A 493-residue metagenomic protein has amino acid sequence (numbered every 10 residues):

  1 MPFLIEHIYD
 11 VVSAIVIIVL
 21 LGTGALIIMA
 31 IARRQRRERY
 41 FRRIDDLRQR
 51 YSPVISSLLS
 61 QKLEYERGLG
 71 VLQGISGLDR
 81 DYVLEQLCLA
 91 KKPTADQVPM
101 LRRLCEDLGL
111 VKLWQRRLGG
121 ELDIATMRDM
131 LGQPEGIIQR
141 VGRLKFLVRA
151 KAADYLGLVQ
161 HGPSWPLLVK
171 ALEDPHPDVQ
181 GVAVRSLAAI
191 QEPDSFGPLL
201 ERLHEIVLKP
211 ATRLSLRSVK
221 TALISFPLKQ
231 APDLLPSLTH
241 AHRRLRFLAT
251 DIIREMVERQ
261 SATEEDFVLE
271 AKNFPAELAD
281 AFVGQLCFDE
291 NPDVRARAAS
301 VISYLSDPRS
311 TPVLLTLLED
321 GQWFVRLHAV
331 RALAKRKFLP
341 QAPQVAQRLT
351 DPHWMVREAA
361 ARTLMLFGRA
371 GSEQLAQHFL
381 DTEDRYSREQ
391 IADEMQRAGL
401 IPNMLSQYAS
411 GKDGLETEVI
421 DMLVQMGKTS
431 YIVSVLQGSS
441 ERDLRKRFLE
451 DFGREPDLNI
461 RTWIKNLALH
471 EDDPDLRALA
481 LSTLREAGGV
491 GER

Functional and structural regions predicted by a protein language model:
M1-D45: N-terminal signal-anchor transmembrane alpha helix of single-pass membrane proteins, serving as the membrane-anchoring
I31-R140: N-terminal topogenic membrane-targeting module
D81, R102-R140, H161-L172, E192-I206 (+9 more regions): Amphipathic alpha-helical scaffolding segments comprising HEAT/armadillo-like alpha-solenoid repeats
F146-L147, P177-D178, L208-R213, R243-R244 (+11 more regions): Alpha-helix N-cap/helix-start positions at coil->helix boundaries
A150, G181-V182, R213-K220, P232 (+14 more regions): Alpha-solenoid HEAT/ARM repeat scaffold
A150, L156-Q230, P236, R244-F247 (+3 more regions): Glycine- and small hydrophobic-enriched segments that form the cores of compact globular domains
G157, A188, K220, I224 (+8 more regions): Structural signature of alpha-helical solenoid repeat scaffolds
